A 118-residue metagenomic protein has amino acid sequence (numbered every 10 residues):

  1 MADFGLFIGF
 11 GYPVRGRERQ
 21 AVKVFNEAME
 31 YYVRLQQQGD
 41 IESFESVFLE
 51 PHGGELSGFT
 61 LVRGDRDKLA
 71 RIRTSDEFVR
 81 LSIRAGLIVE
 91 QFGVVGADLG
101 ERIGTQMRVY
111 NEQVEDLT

Functional and structural regions predicted by a protein language model:
M1-E55, G64-T74, V94-T118: Short S/T/G/P-rich N-terminal loop/turn motif that feeds into the first structured element of a domain
G58-I88: Mid-chain, well-packed structural core segment of small domains
E90-F92: Low-complexity RS/RG/RGG-rich segments used by eukaryotic RNA-binding proteins and nuclear co-regulators for mRNP
